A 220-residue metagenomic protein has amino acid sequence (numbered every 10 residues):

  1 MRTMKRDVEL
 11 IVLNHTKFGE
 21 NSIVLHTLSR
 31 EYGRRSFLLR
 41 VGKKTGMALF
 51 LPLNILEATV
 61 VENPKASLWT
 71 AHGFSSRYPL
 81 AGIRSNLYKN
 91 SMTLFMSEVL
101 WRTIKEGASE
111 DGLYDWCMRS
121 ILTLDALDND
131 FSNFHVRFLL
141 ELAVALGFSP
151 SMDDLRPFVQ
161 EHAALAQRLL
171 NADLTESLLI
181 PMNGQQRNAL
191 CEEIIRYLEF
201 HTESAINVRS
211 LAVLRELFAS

Functional and structural regions predicted by a protein language model:
M1-I23, L28-S220: Non-catalytic alpha-helical scaffolds and adjoining flexible linkers that form interface surfaces for assembly
